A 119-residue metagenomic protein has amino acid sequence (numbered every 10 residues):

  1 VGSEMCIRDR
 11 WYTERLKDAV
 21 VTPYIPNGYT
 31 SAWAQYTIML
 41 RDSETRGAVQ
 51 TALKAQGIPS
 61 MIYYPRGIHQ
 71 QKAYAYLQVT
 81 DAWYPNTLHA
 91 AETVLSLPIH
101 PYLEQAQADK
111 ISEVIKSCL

Functional and structural regions predicted by a protein language model:
S3-E4, R8-L119: PLP-dependent aminotransferase class I/II
